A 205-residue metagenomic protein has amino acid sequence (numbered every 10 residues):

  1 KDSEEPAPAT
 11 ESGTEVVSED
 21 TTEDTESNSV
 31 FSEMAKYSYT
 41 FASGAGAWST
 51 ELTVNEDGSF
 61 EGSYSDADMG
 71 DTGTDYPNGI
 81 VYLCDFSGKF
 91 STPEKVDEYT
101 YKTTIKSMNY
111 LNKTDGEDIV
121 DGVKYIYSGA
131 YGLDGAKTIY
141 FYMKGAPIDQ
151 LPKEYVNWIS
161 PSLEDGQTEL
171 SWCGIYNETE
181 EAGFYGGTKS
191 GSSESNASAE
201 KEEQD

Functional and structural regions predicted by a protein language model:
K1-S12: Sec-dependent signal peptide cleavage junction
D20-E51, E61, Y176-S190, E194 (+1 more regions): Tryptophan-anchored aromatic micro-motifs
Y37-G46, G79-L83, A130-Y131: Short, solvent-exposed secondary-structure boundary motifs
Y37-Y39, L52-V54, F60, F90 (+4 more regions): Hydrophobic beta-strand residues in large extracellular and virion-surface proteins
G46-G116: N-terminal glycine/threonine-rich, aromatic-flanked beta-hairpin/loop signature
N109-Q204: Beta-strand-rich cores of mature extracytoplasmic or soluble domains
